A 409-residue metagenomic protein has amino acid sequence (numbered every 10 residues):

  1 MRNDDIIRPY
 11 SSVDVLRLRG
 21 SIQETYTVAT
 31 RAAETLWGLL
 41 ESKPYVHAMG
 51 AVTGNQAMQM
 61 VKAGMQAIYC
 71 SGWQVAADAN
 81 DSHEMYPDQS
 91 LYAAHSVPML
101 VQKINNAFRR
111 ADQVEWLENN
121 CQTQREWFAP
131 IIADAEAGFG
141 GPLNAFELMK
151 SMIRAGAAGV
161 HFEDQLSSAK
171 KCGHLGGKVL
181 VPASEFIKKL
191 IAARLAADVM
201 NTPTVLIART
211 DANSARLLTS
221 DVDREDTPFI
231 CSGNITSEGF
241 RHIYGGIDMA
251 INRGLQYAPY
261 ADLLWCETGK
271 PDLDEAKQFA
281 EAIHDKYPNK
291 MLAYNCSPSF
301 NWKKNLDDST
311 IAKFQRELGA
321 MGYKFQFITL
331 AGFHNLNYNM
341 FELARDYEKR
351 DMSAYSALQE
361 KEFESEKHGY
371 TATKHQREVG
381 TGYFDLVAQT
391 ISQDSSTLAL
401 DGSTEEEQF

Functional and structural regions predicted by a protein language model:
M1-F327, F341, R345, T381-F409: Alpha/beta enzyme core
R316-R345, D351-G382: Substrate-binding cleft of secreted/luminal carbohydrate-active enzymes
